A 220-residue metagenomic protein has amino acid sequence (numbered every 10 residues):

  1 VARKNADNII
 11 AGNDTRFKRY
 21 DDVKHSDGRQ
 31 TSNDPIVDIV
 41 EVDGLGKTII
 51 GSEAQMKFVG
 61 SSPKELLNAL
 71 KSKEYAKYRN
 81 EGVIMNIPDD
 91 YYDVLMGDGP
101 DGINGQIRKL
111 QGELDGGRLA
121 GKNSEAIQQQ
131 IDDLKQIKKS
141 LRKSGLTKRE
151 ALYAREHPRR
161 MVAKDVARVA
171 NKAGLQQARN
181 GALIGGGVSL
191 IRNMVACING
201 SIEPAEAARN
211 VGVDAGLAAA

Functional and structural regions predicted by a protein language model:
V1-S72: Catalytic centers of nucleases
Q55-A126, D132: A recognition module on extended beta-rich or small alphabeta surfaces enriched in W/G with H and D/E
G112-N171: Elongated scaffolding segments in large macromolecular assemblies, built predominantly from amphipathic alpha-helices
N171-V195, P204-A220: Membrane-active amphipathic alpha-helices enriched in small hydrophobic residues
